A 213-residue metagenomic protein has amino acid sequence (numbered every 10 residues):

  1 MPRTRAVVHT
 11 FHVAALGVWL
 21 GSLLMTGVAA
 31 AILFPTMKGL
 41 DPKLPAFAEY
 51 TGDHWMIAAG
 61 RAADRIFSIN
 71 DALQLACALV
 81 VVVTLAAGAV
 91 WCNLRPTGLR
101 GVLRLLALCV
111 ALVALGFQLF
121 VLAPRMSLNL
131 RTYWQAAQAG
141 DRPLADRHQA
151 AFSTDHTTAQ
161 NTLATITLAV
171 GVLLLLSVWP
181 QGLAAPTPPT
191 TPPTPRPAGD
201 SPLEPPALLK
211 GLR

Functional and structural regions predicted by a protein language model:
P2-V13, G17-R95, L128-Q149: Interfacial loop at the N-terminal end of multi-pass membrane proteins
R3-G21, G101-A111, V170-L176: Alpha-helical transmembrane segments and their helix-start/interface "positive-inside/aromatic belt" motifs in integral
I66, D146-T167: Individual transmembrane alpha-helices with interfacial aromatic-anchor signatures
V81-L106, S177-L203: Cytoplasmic juxtamembrane regions at transmembrane-helix boundaries
F120-N129: Hydrophobic alpha-helical transmembrane segments in integral membrane proteins
T165-V172, W179-L183: A hydrophobic membrane-anchoring alpha-helix module
T191, L208-R213: Short, charged juxtamembrane terminal tails flanking transmembrane helices
